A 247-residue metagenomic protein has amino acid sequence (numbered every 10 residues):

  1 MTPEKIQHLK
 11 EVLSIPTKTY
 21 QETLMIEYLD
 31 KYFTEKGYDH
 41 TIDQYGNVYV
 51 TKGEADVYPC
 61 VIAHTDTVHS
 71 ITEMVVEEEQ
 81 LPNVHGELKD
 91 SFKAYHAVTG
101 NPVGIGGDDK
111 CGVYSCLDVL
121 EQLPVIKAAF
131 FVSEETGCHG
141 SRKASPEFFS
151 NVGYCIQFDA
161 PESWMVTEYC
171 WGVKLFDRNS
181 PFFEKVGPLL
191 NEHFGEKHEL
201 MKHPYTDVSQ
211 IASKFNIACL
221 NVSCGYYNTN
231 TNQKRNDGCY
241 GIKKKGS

Functional and structural regions predicted by a protein language model:
M1-Y20, N230-T231: N-terminal capping segment at the start of a domain
E11, T17-V57: A non-catalytic alpha/beta surface segment that caps or lines the substrate-entry region of metallo-dependent hydrolase
T41, F194-M201: Flexible, glycine/charged-enriched surface loops at secondary-structure junctions
A55-V125, V152: Active-site metal-coordination/substrate-binding segment of hydrolases, especially metallo-dependent peptidases
T99-R178, L200-K202, A212: Acidic/histidine-rich catalytic neighborhood of metal-dependent amide-processing enzymes
F183-F194, S209: Active-site/ligand-binding-proximal alpha/beta "capping" segment
K202-C219: Short glycine-rich, acidic/polar surface loops and turns
N228-S247: His/Asp/Glu-rich mid-to-C-terminal helical/loop segments that flank catalytic regions of hydrolases
